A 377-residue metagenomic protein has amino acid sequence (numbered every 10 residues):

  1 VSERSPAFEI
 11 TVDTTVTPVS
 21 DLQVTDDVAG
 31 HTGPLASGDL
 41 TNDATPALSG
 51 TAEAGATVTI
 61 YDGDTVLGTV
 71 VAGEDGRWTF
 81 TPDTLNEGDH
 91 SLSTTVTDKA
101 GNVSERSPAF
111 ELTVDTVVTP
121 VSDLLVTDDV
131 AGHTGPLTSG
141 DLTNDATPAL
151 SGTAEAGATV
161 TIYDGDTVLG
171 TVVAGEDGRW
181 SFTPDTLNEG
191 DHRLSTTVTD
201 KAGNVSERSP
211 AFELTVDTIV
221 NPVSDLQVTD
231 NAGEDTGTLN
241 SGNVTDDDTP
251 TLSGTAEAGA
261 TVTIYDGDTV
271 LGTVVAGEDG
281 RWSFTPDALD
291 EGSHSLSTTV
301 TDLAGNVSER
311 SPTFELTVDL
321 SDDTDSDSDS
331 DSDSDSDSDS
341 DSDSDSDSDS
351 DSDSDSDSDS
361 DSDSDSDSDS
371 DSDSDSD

Functional and structural regions predicted by a protein language model:
V1, T94, T196, V274 (+3 more regions): Long, compositionally biased tandem-repeat segments
V1-D325: Ser/Thr-rich low-complexity repeats and stalk/linker segments
